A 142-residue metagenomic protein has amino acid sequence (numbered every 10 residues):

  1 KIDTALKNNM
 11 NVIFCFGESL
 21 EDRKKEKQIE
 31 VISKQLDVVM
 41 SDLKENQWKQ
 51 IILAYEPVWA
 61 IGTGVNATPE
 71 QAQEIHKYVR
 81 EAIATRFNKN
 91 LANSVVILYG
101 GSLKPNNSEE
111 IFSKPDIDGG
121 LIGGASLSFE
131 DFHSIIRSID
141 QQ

Functional and structural regions predicted by a protein language model:
K1-Q142: Active-site loop-to-helix "anion-binding N-cap" substructures in soluble metabolic enzymes
